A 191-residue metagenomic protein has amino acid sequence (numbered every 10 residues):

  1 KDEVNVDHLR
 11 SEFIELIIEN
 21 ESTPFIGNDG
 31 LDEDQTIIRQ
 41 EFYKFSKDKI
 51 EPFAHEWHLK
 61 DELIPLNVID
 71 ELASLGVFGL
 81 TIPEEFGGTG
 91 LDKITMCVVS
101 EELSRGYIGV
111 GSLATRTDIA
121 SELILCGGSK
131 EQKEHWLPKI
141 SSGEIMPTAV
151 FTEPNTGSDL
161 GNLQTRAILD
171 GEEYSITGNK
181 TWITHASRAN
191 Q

Functional and structural regions predicted by a protein language model:
K1-A114, H135, K139-S142, M146: Amphipathic, small/basic residue-rich leader segments at the start of a protein or domain
G76, S129, G178: Conserved G/P- and acidic residue-centered "switch" motifs that form tight phosphate/ATP-binding loops in soluble
L91, D159-G161, H185-N190: Short glycine/proline-enriched turns and hinge-like loops at secondary-structure junctions
G111-E131, G157-L160: N-terminal glycine-rich flavin-associated loop
G128, S141-I145, S175: Membrane-embedded alpha-helical core segments of multi-pass
T165-A167: A structural signal for short hydrophobic beta-strand segments in well-ordered beta-sheet cores
E172-E173, T177-Q191: A short core secondary-structure module
